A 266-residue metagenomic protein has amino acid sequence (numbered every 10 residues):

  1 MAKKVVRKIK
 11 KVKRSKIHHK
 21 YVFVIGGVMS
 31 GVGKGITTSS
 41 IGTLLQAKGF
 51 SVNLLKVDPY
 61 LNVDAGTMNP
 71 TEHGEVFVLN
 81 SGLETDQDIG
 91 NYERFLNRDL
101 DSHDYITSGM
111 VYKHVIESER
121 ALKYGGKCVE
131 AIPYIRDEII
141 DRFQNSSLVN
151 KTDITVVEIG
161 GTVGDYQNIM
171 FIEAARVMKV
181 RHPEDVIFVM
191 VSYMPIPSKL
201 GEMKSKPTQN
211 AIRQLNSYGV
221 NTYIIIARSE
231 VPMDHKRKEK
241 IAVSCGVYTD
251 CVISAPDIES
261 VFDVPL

Functional and structural regions predicted by a protein language model:
A2-L266: Flexible phosphate-sensing "switch/lid" loops adjacent to ATP/NTP-binding sites across phosphate-transfer
